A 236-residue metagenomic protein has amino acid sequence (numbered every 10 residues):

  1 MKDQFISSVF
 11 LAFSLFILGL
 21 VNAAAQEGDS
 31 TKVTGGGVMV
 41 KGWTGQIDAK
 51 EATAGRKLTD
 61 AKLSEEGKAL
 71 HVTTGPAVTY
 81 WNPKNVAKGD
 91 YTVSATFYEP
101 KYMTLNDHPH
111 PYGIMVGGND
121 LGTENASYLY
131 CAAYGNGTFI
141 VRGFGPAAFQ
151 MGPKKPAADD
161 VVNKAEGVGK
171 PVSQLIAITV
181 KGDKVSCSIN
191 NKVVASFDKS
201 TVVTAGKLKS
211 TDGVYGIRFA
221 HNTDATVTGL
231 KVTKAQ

Functional and structural regions predicted by a protein language model:
S8-G19: Bacterial N-terminal signal peptides
Q26-L105: Low-complexity, Ser/Thr/Pro/Gly-rich disordered linker/stalk regions
T74-Q150: Secretory/extracellular carbohydrate-interaction modules and structurally similar beta-sandwich "look-alikes"
T79-N85, D160-V168, I217: Beta-strand-rich interaction surfaces with strong enrichment in secreted/lumenal proteins
A95, G169-T201: Carbohydrate-binding surfaces in secreted/extracellular proteins
A95, T228-V232: Extracellular beta-strand elements of beta-rich domains used for carbohydrate recognition/degradation or cell-matrix
F149-L175: Short, aromatic/His-centered strand-loop micro-motif at the edge of beta-sheets
D198-T228: Flexible glycan-contacting loops in extracellular carbohydrate-active proteins
